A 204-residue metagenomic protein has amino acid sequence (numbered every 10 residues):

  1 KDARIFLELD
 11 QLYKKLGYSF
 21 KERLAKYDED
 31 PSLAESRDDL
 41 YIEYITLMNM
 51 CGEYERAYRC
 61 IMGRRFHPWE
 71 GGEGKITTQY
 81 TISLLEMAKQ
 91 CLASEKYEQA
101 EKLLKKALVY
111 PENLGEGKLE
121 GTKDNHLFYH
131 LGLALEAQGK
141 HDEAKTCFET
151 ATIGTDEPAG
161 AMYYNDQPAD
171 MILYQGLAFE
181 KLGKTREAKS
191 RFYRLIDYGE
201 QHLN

Functional and structural regions predicted by a protein language model:
K1, E29-L33, H67-I76, E112-E120 (+2 more regions): Flexible helix-coil transition and linker loops at the boundaries of alpha-helical arrays
I5, L40, S83, G117 (+3 more regions): TPR alpha-solenoid repeat register
E8, E43, Q79, E86 (+5 more regions): "A position-specific structural signal for the A-helix of alpha-solenoid helical repeats
L16-G17, C51, S94, Q138 (+1 more regions): Structural motif corresponding to the intra-repeat A-B loop/turn of tetratricopeptide repeats
S19-F20, Y54, Y97, H141 (+1 more regions): TPR-repeat structural position
E22-R23, A57, A100, A144 (+1 more regions): Single-residue signature of alpha-solenoid repeat helices
